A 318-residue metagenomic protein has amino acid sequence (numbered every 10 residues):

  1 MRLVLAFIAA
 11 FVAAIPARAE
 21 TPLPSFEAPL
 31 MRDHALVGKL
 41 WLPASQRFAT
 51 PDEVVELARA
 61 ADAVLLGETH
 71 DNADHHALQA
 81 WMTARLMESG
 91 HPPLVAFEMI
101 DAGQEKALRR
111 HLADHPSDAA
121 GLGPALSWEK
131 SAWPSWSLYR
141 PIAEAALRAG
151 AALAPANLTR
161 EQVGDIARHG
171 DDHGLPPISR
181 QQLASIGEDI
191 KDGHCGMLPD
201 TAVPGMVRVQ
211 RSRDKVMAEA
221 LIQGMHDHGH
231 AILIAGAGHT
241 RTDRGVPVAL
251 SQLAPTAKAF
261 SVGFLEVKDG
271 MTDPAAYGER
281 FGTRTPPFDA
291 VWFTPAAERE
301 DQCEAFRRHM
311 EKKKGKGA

Functional and structural regions predicted by a protein language model:
V4-A14: Bacterial N-terminal signal peptides
I8, A19-A61: N- or domain-start disorder-to-order transition segments that initiate the globular core
L23-E27, A143, M225, H239-A318: C-terminal regions of proteins
H34-V37, R59-T69, G121-L126: Acidic/histidine-rich, surface-exposed loop or edge segments in extracytoplasmic proteins
A44, L65-N72, S127-W133, P204-R211 (+1 more regions): Second-shell loop/turn segments in exported
Q46-R47, P51-M87: Zymogen propeptides
T69-N72, I100-Q104, T159-V163, A237-R241 (+1 more regions): Solvent-exposed loop/turn segments at secondary-structure junctions within structured extracellular/periplasmic domains
S89, L94, M99, E105-H226: A substrate-binding/cap region within the structured catalytic cores of diverse enzymes
